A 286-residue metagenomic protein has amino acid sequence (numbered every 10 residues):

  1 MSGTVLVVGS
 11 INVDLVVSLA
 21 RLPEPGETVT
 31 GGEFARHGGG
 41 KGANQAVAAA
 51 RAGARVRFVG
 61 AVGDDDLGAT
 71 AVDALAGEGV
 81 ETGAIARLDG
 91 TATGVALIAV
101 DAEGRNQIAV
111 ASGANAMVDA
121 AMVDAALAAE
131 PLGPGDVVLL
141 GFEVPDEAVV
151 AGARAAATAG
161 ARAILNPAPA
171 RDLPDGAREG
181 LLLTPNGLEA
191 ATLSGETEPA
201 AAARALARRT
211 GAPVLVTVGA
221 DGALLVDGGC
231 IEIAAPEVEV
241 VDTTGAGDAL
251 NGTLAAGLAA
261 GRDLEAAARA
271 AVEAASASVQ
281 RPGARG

Functional and structural regions predicted by a protein language model:
M1-A61, D66-G77, V240: Glycine-rich phosphate/adenosyl-contacting loop at the front of the ribokinase-like
M1-V5, D172-G176, P199-G286: Conserved phosphate-binding/catalytic region of the ribokinase-like
V47, V95-A99, Q107-I108, G222-V226: Short beta-strand scaffold segments in enzyme catalytic cores
A50, A157, A259: Gly/Ala-rich phosphate-binding loop of Rossmann-like dinucleotide-binding domains, activating on the conserved
A74-G90: A glycine-rich helix N-cap at a beta->alpha junction
R87-L88, I98-V137: Conserved phosphate-binding/catalytic loop of the ribokinase/pfkB sugar-kinase fold
V123, G135-R204, A212, D221-G222: Conserved beta-alpha-beta core of the PfkB/ribokinase-like small-molecule kinase fold
